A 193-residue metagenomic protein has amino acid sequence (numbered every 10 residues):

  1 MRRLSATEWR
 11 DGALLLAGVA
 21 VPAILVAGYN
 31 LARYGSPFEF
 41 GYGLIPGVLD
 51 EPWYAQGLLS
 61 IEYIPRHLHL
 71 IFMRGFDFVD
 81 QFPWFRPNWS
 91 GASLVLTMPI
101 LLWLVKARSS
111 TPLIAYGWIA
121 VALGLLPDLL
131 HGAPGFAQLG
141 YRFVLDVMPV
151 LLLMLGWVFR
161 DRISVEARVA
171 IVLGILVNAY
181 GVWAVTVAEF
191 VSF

Functional and structural regions predicted by a protein language model:
M1-F193: Membrane-proximal envelope and lipid/glycan-remodeling enzymes
